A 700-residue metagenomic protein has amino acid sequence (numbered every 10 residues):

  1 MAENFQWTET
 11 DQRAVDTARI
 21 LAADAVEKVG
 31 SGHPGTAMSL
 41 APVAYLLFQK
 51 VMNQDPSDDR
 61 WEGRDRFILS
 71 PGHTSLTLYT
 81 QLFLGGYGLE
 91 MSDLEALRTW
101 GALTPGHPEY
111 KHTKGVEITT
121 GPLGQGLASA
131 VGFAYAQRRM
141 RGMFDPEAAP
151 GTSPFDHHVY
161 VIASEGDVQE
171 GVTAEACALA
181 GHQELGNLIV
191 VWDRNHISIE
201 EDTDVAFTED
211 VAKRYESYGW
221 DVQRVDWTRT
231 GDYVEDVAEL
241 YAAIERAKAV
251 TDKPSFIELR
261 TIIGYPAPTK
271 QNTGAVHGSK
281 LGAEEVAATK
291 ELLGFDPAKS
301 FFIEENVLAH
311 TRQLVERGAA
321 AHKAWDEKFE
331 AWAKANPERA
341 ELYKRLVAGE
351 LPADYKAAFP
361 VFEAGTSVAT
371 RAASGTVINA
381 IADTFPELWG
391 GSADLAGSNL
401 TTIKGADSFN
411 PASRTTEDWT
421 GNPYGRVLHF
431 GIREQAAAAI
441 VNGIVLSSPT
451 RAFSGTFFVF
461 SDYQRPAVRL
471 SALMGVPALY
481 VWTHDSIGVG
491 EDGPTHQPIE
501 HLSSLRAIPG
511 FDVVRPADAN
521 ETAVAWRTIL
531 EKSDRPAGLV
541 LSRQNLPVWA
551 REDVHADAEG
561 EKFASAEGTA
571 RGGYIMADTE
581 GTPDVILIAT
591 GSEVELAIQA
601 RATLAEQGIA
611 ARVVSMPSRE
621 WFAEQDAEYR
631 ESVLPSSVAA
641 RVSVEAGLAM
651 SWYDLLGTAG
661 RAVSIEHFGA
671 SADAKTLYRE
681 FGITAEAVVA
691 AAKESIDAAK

Functional and structural regions predicted by a protein language model:
M1-H158, T311, V315-V540, N545-P547 (+1 more regions): Thiamine diphosphate
E62-G63, E258-P352, E620: Terminal amphipathic helices with adjacent charged low-complexity linkers/tails
T74, V168-Q169, D232, R433 (+4 more regions): Glycine-/small-residue-rich active-site loops that bind phosphorylated ligands and cofactors
T99-K111, S129, Y135, R139-D156 (+5 more regions): Thiamine diphosphate
V161-I162, V190, G391, R515 (+1 more regions): Residue-level marker for buried hydrophobic side chains located in beta-strands that build the well-ordered beta-sheet
E165: Residue(s) in the substrate-gating loop at a strand-loop-helix junction that position the organic substrate next
